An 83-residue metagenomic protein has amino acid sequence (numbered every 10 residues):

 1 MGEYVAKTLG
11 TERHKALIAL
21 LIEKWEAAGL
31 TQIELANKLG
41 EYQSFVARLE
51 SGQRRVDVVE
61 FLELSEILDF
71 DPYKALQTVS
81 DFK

Functional and structural regions predicted by a protein language model:
M1-A28, E66, D71, F82-K83: N-terminal flexible/basic segments that precede or flank functional cores
L20, T31, D57-E60: Residues that mark the N-terminal boundary/hinge immediately upstream of a DNA-recognition element
E26, G40, S51-Q53, S80: Residue-level detection of the helix-turn-helix DNA-binding "recognition helix"
G29-R48: Short alpha-helical DNA-recognition segment
A47, R54-D57: Hydrophobic transmembrane-helix microenvironments that flank and shape a buried ionizable site
Q53-R54, E63: C-terminal flanking helix
V59-A75: DNA major-groove recognition helix of helix-turn-helix/homeodomain DNA-binding modules
